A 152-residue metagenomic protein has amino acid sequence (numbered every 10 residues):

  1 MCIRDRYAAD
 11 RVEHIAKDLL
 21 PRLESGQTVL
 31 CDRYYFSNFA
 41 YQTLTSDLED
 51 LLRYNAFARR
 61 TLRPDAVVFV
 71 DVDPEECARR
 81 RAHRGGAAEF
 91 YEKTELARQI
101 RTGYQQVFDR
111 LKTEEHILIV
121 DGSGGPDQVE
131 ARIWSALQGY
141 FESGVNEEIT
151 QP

Functional and structural regions predicted by a protein language model:
M1-I3: Short, small-residue-biased leader/transition segments that mark boundaries at the very start of proteins
Y7-V29: Phosphate-binding/switch loop-helix module in NTP-utilizing enzymes
L20-P21, A58-R60, D109: Short secondary-structure boundary/capping segments
S25-Q27, P64, H116: Short coil/turn segments at beta-strand junctions that form active-site/ligand-binding loops
L30, A66-V68, L118-V120: Hydrophobic/aromatic beta-strand patches that form the interior of the parallel beta-sheet core in alpha/beta enzyme
R33: Walker B catalytic acidic pair
N38-G103: A glycine- and Lys/Arg-enriched "phosphate-lid" helix/loop adjacent to the NTP-binding pocket of small-molecule kinases
E75-P152: NTP-dependent small-molecule kinase module
